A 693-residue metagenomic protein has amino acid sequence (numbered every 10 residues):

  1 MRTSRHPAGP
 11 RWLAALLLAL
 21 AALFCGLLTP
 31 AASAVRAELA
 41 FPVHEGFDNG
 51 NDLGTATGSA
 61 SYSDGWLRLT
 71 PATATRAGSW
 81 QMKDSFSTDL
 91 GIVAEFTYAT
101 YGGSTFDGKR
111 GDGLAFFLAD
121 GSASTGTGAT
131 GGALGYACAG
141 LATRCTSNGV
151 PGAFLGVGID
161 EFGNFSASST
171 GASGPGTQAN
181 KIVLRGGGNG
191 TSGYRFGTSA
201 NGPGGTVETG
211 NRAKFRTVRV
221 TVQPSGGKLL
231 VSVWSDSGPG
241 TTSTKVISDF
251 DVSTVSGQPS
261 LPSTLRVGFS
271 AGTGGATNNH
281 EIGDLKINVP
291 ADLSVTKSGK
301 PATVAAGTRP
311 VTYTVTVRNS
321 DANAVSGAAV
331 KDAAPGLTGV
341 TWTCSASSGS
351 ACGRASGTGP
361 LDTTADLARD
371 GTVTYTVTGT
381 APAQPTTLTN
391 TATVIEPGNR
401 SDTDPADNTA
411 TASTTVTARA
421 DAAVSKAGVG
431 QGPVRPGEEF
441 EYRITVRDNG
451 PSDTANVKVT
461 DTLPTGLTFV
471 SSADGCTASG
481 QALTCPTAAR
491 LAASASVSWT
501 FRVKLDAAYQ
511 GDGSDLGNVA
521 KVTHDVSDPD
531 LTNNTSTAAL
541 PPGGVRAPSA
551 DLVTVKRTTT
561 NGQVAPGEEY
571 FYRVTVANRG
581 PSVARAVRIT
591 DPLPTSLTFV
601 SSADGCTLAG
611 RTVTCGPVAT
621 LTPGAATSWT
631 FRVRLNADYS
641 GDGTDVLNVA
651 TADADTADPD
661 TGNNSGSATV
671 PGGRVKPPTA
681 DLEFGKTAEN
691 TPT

Functional and structural regions predicted by a protein language model:
R2-V35: Secretory targeting and sorting signals
H6, S85-S87, F162, A167 (+6 more regions): Short capping/connector residues at structural and topological boundaries
W12-A14, A31, A276-N279, V434: Conserved structured core elements
L20-F24, K83-D84, V574: A short N-terminal beta->alpha junction/helix N-cap motif
V35-P290: Polar, low-complexity loop segments and adjacent catalytic/binding residues used for recognizing and processing sugar
V289-T693: Exported/extracytosolic protein signature
